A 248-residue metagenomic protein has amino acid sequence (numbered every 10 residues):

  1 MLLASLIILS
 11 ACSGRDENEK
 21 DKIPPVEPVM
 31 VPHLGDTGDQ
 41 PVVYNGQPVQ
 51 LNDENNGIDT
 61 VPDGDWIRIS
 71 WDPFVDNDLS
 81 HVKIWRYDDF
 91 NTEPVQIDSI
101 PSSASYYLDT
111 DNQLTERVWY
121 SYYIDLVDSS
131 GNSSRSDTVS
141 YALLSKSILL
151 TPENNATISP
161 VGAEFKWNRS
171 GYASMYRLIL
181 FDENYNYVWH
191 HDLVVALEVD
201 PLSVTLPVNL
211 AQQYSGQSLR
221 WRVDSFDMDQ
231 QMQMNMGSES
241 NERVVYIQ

Functional and structural regions predicted by a protein language model:
L6-Y44: Bacterial Sec-dependent N-terminal signal peptides
D21-P24, V127-K146, M228-Q248: Extracellular fibronectin type III
E54-T60, T151-I158, E164: Short beta-strand segments of immunoglobulin-like
V61-D78, A163-A173: Conserved aromatic anchor
N77-Q96, A173-V188: Extracellular low-complexity, O-glycosylation-prone stalks/linkers
I97-A104, L193-V199: Short beta-strand segments within Ig-like beta-sandwich modules, predominantly Fibronectin type-III
Y106-N112, D200-A211: Exposed aromatic-hydrophobic patches
D109-N132, A211-Q233: Beta-strand-rich modules
